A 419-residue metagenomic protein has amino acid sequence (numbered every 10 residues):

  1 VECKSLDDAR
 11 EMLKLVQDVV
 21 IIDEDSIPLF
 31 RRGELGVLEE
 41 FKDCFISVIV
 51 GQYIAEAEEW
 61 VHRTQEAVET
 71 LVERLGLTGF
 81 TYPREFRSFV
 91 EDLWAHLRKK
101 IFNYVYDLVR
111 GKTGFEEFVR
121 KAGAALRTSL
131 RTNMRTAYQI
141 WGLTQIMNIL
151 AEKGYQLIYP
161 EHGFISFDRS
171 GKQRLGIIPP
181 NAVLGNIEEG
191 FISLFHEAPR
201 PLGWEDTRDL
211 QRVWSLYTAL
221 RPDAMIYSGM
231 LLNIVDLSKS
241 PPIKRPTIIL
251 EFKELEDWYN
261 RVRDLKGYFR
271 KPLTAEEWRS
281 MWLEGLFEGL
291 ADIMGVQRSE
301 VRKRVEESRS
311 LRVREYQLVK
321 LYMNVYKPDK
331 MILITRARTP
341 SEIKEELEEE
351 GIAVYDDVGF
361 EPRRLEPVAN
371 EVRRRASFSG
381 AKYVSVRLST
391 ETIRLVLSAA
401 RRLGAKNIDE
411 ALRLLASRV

Functional and structural regions predicted by a protein language model:
V1-Y106: Extended, charge-enriched "interface" segments that sit outside catalytic cores
N103-A124: A short mid-domain helix/strand-loop element embedded in enzyme catalytic domains that forms or borders the active-site
G123-F191, F195-R200: Nuclease catalytic cores
D168-A381: Catalytic core segments in nucleotide and nucleic-acid processing enzymes
R373-A400: Short Lys/Arg-rich basic patches
R402-V419: Short, basic amphipathic alpha-helical segments that act as recognition/interaction helices in nucleic-acid-binding
